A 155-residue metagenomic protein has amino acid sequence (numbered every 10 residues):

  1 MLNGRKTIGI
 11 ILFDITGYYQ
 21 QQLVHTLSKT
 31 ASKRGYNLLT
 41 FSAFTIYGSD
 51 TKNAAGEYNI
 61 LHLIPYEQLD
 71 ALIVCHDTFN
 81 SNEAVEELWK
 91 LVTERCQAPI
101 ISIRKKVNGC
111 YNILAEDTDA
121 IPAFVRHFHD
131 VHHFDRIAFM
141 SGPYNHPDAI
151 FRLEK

Functional and structural regions predicted by a protein language model:
M1-S49, G56-K155: Bacterial carbohydrate/catabolite-sensing allosteric modules
